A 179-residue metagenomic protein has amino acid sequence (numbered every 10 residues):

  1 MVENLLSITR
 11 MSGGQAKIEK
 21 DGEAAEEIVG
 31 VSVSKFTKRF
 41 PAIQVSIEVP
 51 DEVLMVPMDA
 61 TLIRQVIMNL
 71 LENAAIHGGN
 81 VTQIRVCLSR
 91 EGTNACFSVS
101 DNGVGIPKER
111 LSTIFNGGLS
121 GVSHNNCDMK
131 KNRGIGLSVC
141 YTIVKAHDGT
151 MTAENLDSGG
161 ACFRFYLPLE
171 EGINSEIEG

Functional and structural regions predicted by a protein language model:
G13-I18, M55-M58: Conserved micro-motifs of the catalytic ATP-binding
E19-G22, Q44-L54: Conserved catalytic submotifs in the C-terminal HATPase_c
E19-S34: A conserved beta-strand-to-alpha-helix junction within the catalytic ATP-binding
A74-A75: Short helix-loop "hinge" at the ATP-lid/N-box region of the Bergerat-fold HATPase_c
I106-L119, S123: Short conserved segment of the HATPase_c
G136, C140: Short alpha-helical Gxxx[C/S/T] motif in the catalytic ATP-binding
I143-V144: Detector for a conserved hydrophobic position within an alpha-helical segment of the HATPase_c
